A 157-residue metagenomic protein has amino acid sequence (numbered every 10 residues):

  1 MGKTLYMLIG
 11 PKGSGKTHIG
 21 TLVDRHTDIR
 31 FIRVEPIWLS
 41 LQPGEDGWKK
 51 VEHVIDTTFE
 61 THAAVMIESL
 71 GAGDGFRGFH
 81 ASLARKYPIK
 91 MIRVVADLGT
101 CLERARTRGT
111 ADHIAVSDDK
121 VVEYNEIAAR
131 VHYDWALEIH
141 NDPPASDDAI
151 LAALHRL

Functional and structural regions predicted by a protein language model:
G2-L5, H62-A63: Pre-Walker A (Motif I) flank of P-loop NTPase domains
L8: Hydrophobic anchor at the beta1->P-loop junction of P-loop NTPases
P11: P-loop (Walker A) phosphate-binding loop of NTP-binding proteins
S14, G20-T61: Conserved substrate/cofactor phosphate-moiety recognition/catalytic segment in nucleotide-dependent phosphotransferases
I29-F31, I89-R93, A136-I139: Conserved beta-strand scaffold positions in the cores of enzyme catalytic domains, especially in NTP/NDP-utilizing
H62-E68, K90: Loop/turn-to-beta-strand initiation segments
R85-A105: Conserved phosphate-donor/acceptor-positioning beta-strand/loop module used by diverse small-molecule
A111-A152, L157: Small-molecule kinase domains that catalyze NTP-dependent phosphoryl transfer to phosphate-bearing small molecules
